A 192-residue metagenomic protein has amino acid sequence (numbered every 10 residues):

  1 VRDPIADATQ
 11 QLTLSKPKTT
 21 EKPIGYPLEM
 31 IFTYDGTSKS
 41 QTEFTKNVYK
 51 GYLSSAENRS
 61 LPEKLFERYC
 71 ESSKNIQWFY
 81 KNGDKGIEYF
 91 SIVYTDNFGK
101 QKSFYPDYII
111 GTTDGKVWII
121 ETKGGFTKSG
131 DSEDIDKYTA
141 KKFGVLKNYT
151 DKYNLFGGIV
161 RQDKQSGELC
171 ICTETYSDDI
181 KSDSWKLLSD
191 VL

Functional and structural regions predicted by a protein language model:
V1-L192: Electrostatic, structured charged patches in enzyme active sites and in nucleic-acid/phosphate-binding
